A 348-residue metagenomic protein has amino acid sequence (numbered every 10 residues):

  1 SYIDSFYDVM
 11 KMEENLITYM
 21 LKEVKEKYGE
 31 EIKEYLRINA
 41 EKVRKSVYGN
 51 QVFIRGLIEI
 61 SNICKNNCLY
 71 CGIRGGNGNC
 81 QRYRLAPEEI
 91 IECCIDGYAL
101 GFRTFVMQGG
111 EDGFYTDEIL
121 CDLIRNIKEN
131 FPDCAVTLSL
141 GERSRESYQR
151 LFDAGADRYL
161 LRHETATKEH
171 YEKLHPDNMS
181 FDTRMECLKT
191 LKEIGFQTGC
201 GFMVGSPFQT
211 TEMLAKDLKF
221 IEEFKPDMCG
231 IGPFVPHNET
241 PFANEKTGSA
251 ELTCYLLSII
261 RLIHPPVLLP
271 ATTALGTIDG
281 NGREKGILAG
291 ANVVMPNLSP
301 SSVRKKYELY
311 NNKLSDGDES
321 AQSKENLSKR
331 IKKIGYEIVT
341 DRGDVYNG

Functional and structural regions predicted by a protein language model:
S1-G29, Y98, E222-G348: Auxiliary Fe-S-binding modules of radical SAM enzymes
A40, C68, M107, L161 (+4 more regions): Conserved, mostly hydrophobic/aromatic
S46-E89: Canonical Radical SAM [4Fe-4S] cluster-binding loop centered on the CxxxCxxC motif and its immediate flanking residues
R55-I58, G78, V106-D117, E169 (+2 more regions): Glycine-rich, proline-tolerant flexible connector loops at the mouths of alpha/beta enzymes
G56, C94, C121-R125, Y148 (+5 more regions): Generic structural signal for well-ordered alpha-helices, preferentially at hydrophobic/aromatic core positions
I58-I60, E111-G113, L140-S144, T165-T167 (+5 more regions): Active-site-proximal loop/turn and secondary-structure-junction residues that shape catalytic pockets, frequently
G75-I91, G97-E118, L123, K128-L188 (+2 more regions): Core AdoMet radical
S144-L151, P207-I221, G276-L288: Catalytic cores of alpha/beta
